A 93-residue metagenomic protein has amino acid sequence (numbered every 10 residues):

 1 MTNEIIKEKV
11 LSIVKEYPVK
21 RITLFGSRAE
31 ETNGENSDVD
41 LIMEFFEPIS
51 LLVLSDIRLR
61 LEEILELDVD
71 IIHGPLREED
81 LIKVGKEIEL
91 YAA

Functional and structural regions predicted by a protein language model:
M1-T23, A29-E35, F46-A93: Catalytic core of pol beta-like nucleotidyltransferases
S37-V39: Short, conserved active-site loops that position catalytic residues or coordinate cofactors/metal ions across diverse
